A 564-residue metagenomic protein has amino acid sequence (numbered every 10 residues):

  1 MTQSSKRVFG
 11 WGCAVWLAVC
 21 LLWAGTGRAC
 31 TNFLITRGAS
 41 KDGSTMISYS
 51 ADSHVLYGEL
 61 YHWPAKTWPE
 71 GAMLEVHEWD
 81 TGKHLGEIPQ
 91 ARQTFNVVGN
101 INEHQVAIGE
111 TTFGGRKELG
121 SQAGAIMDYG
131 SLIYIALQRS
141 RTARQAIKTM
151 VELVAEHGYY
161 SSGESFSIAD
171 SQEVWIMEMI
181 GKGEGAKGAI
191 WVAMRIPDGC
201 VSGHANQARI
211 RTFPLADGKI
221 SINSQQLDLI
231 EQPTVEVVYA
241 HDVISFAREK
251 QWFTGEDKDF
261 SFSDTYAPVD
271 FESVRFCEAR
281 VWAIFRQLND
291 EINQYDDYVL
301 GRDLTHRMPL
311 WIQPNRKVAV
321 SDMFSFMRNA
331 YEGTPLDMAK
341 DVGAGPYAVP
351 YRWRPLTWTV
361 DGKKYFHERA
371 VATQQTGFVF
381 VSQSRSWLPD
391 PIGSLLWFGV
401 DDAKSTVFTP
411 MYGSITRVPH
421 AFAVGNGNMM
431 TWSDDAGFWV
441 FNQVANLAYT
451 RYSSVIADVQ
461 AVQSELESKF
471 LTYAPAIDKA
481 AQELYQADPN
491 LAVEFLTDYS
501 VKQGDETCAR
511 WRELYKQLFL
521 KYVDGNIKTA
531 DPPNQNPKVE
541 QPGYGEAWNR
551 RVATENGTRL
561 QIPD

Functional and structural regions predicted by a protein language model:
T2-V15: Bacterial N-terminal signal peptides that target proteins for export
V15-L17, G27-R28: Cleavable N-terminal signal peptides
C30-Y129, T149-Q313: A contiguous strand-loop segment
I133-R139: Short, well-ordered beta-strand elements within core beta-sheets of diverse protein domains
V235-L395, G399: Glycine-rich, aromatic-lined ligand/substrate-binding cores of catalytic and carbohydrate-binding domains
V342-E483: Substrate-recognition/cap regions that form aromatic- and gly/pro-loop-enriched pockets for small-molecule ligands
V462-D564: Histidine-centered catalytic/metal-binding microenvironments
